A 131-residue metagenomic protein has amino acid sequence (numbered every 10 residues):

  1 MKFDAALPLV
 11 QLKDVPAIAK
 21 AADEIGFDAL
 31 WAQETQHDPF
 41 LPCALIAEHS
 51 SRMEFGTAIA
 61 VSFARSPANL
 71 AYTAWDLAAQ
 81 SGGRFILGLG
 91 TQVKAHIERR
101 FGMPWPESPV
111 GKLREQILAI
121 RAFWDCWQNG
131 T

Functional and structural regions predicted by a protein language model:
M1, A71-T131: Internal, glycine-rich beta/alpha segment that forms the wall or movable "lid" of small-molecule/cofactor binding
M1-T57: N-terminal beta1-alpha1-beta2 module of alpha/beta enzyme domains
L9, Q36-D38, V61-F63, T91-A95: Active-site-proximal loop/turn and secondary-structure-junction residues that shape catalytic pockets, frequently
V10, A64-A68, Y72, S108: Residue-level signal for the nucleotide or nucleotide-sugar donor/cofactor binding architecture
I18-K20, L45-A47, N69-T73, R100-M103: Short, glycine/charged-enriched secondary-structure capping and boundary segments
L41-P42, S66-P67, H96-R99: Short Asp/Glu-rich motifs
P42-A60, A64, K112-A119, F123: Alpha-helix-loop-beta-strand connector modules within alpha/beta enzyme cores
M53, P67, L87: Short, glycine-/small- and polar/acidic-enriched structural segments that line small-molecule recognition paths
